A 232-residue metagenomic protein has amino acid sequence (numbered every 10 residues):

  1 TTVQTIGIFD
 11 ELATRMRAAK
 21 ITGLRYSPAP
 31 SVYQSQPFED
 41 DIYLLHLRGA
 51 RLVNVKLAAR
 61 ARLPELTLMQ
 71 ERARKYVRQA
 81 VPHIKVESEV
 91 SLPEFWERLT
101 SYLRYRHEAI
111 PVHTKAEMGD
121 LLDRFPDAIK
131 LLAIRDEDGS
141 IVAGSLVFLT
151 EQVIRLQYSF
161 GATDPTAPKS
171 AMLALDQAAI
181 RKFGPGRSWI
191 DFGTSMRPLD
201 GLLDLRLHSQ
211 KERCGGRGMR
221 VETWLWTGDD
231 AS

Functional and structural regions predicted by a protein language model:
T1-A29, S35: A gly/proline- and charged-residue-enriched helix-loop-helix capping module
T1-V3, Q34-Q36, R197-L203: Short, flexible/disordered intra-domain loops and linkers
Q4-I8, I110-T114, A171, L175: Soluble or luminal CAZymes and related metallo-dependent hydrolases
F9-A13, I42, D176, I180: Generic structural signal for well-ordered alpha-helices, preferentially at hydrophobic/aromatic core positions
K20-T22, V55, S188: Short, well-ordered coil/turn segments that N-cap beta-strands
P28-A167: A conserved beta-strand-loop-helix scaffold within acyl/acetyltransferase catalytic domains
R60-E65, W226-S232: C-terminal "cap" of GNAT-fold acetyltransferases
A128-D230: Aromatic (often tryptophan-rich) hydrophobic motifs at membrane interfaces
